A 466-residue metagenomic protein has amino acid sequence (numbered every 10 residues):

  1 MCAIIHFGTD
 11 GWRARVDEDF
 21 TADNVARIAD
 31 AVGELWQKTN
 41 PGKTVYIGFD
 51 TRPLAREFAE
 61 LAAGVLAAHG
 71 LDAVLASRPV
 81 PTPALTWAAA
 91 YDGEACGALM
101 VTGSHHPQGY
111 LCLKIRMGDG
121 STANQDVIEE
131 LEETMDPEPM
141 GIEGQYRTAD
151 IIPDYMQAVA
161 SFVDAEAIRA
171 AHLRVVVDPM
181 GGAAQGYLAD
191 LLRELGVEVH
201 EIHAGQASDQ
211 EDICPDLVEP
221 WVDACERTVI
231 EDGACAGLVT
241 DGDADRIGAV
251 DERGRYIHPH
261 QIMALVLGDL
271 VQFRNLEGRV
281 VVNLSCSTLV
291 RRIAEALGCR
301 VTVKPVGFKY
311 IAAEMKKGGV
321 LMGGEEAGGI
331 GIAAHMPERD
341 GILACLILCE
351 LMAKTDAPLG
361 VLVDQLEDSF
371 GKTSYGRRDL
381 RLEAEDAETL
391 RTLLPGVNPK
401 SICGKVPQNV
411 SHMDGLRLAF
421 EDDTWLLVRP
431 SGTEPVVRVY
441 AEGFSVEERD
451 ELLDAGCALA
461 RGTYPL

Functional and structural regions predicted by a protein language model:
M1-C2, D19, L111-D232: Gly/Ser/Thr-enriched, mixed-charge loops and adjacent short helices that form phosphate/oxyanion-binding elements
M1-H69, Q145-V175: An N-terminal, well-structured beta->alpha segment
D10, I47, L85, L99 (+11 more regions): Buried hydrophobic positions in well-ordered alpha/beta secondary-structure cores of metabolic enzymes
E34, V45-Y110, L191-V250: N-terminal small/polar loop signature for handling phosphorylated ligands or for N-terminal nucleophile
S77, E130-Q157, E252-G324, I330-G331: Proline/glycine-rich low-complexity loops and linkers
I115-G118, G248-E252, I332-A333: Short beta-strand-to-turn element immediately C-terminal to the catalytic PLP-Schiff-base lysine in fold type I
N124, E201-H203, R255-R274, G341-C349: Gly/Ser/Thr-rich active-site loops/lids in small-molecule metabolic enzymes that frequently grip phosphoryl groups
A236, L276-L466: Phosphate-binding and adjacent anionic-ligand microenvironments
